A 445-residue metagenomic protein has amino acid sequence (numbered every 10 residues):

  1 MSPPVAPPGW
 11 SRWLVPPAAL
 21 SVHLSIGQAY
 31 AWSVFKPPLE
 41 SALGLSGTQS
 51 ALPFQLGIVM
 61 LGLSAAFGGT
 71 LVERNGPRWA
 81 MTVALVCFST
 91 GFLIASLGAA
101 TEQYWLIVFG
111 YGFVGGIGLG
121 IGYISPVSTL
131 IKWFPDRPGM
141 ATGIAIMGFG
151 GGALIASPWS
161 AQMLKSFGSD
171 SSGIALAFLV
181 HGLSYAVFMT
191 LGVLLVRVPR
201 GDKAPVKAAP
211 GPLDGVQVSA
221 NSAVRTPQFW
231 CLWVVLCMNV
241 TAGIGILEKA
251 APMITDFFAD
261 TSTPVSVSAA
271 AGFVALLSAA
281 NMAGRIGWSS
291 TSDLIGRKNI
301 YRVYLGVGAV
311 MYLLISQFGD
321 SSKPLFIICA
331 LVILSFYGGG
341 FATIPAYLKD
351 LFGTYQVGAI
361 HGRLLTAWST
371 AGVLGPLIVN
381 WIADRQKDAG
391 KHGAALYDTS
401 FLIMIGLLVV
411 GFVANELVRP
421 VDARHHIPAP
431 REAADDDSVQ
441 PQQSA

Functional and structural regions predicted by a protein language model:
W32-P37, S157, N221-S289, G372-V379: Extracytoplasmic gate region of multi-pass secondary transporters
L39, G120-F134, A141-T142, G339-F352: Intracellular juxtamembrane helix-capping segments at the cytosolic ends of symmetry-related transmembrane helices
S64-P77, G284-R297, A383: Helix-to-loop junctions at the C-terminal end of transmembrane segments in multipass secondary transporters
V86-A100, V307-D320: C-terminal ends and interior cores of transmembrane alpha-helices in multi-pass membrane transporters/permeases
R137-P158, G362-P376: Glycine-rich segments within core transmembrane alpha-helices of 12-TM secondary carriers
A175-L194, D398-L417: Symmetry-related core transmembrane helices of the 12-TM Major Facilitator Superfamily/SLC fold
V198-Q217, R424-A434: Flexible cytoplasmic inter-helical loops of multi-pass small-molecule transporters
L236-G245, A269-Y347: C-terminal transmembrane helical hairpin of 12-TM major facilitator-type secondary transporters
